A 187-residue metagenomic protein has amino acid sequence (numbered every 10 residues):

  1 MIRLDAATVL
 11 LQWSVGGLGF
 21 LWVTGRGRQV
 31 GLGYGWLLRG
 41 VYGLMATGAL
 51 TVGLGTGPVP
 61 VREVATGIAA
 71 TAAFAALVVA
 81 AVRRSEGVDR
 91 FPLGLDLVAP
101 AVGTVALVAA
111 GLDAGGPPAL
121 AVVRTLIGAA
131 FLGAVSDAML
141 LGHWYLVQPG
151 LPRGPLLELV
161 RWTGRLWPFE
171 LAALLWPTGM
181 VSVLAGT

Functional and structural regions predicted by a protein language model:
I2-G111, T125-W144, V160-V183, T187: Hydrophobic cores of alpha-helical transmembrane segments in multi-pass integral membrane proteins
W144-L156: Cytosolic, membrane-interface loops and tails of multi-pass inner-membrane proteins
